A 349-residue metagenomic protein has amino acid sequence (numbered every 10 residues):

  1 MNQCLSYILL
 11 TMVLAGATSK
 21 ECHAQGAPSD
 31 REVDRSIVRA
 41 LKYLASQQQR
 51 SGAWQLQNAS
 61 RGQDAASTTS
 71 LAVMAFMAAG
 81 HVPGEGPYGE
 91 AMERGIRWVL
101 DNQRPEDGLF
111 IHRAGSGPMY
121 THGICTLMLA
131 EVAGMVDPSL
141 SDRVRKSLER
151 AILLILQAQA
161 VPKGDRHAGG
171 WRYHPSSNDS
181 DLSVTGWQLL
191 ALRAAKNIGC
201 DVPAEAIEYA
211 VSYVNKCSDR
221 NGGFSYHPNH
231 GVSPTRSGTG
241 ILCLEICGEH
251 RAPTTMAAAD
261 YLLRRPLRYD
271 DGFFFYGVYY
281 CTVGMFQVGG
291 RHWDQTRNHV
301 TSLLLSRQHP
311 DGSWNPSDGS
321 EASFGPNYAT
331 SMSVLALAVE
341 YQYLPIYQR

Functional and structural regions predicted by a protein language model:
M1-Q3: N-terminal secretory signal peptides that target proteins for export/translocation
S6-A17: Bacterial N-terminal signal peptides
T18-A24: Sec/Tat signal peptide C-region and signal peptidase I cleavage site
Q25-K42, R50-A91, R104-E208, K216-D260 (+3 more regions): An alpha-helical repeat/solenoid feature that recognizes helix-turn-helix modules
L304-L305: TPR/TPR-like (Sel1-like) alpha-helical repeat modules
